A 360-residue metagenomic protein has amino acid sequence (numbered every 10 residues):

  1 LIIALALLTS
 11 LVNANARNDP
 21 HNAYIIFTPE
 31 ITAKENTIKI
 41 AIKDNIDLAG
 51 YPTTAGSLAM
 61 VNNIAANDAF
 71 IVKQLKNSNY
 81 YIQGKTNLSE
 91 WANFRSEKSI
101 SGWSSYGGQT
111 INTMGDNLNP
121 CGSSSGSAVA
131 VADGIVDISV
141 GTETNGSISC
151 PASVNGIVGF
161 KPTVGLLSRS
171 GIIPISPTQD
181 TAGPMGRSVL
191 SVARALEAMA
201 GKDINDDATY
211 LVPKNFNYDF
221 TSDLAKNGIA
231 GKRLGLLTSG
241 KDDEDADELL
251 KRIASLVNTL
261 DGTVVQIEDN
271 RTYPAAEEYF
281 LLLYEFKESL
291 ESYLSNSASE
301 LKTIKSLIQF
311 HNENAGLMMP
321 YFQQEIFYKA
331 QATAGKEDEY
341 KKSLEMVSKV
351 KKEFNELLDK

Functional and structural regions predicted by a protein language model:
L5-L7, L11-A69, Y81, N87-S96 (+3 more regions): Short, well-ordered alpha-helical
P20-H21, N36-I38, N77-Q83, S89 (+5 more regions): Loop/turn elements at helix/coil->beta-strand transitions in domains of secreted/extracellular proteins
H21-E30, K161-E248: A short helix-breaking turn/cap at a secondary-structure junction
T37-L58, G228-L237, Y284-V350: Short helix-loop capping/hinge segments that flank enzyme active sites or metal/cofactor-binding pockets
I40, I46-P52, M60, Q74 (+1 more regions): Gly/Ser-rich, acidic/histidine-flanked active-site/gating loops
D44-N45, A55, G84-L88, V140-T144 (+3 more regions): Active-site-proximal beta-strand/loop segments in catalytic clefts of secreted hydrolases
G56-A66, E97-N112, N117, I135 (+5 more regions): Peri-catalytic substrate-binding/gating loops that frame the active-site cleft of hydrolases
A69, K76-M199: Short glycine/serine-rich loop segments
